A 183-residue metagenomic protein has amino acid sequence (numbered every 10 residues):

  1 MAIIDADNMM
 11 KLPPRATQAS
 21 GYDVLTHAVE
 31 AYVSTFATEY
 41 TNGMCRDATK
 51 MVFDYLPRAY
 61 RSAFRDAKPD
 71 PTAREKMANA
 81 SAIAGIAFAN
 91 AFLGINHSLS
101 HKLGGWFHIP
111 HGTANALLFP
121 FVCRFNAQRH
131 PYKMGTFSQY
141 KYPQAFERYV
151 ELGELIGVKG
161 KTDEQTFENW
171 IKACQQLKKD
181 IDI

Functional and structural regions predicted by a protein language model:
M1-A91: Carboxylate- and glycine-rich phosphate/diphosphate-binding segment that chelates Mg2+/Mn2+
M10, H101-G105, K133-F137: Short beta-alpha connecting loops at secondary-structure transitions that line or flank enzyme active sites
L25-V29, M77-G85, L99, F119 (+3 more regions): Short alpha-helical scaffolding segments that buttress acidic/His motifs in well-ordered protein cores
G43-D47, M51, K76-N79, S98-H101 (+2 more regions): Amphipathic alpha-helical interaction segments
P57, I86-A89, L93, R124 (+2 more regions): Charged/polar positions within long, soluble alpha-helices
A82-N115: Glycine-rich phosphate/pyrophosphate-binding beta-alpha loops
I109, T113-I183: Gly/Pro-rich interdomain helix-loop hinge
